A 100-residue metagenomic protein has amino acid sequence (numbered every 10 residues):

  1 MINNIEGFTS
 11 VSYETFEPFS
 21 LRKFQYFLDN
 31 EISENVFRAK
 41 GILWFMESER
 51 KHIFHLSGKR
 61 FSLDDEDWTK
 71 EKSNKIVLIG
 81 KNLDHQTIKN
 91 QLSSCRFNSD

Functional and structural regions predicted by a protein language model:
M1-T69, K81-Q86, S93-D100: C-terminal accessory "lid"/substrate-recognition subdomains
N74: Conserved nucleotide- and phosphate/pyrophosphate-binding catalytic cores in adenylate/nucleotidyl-handling enzymes
